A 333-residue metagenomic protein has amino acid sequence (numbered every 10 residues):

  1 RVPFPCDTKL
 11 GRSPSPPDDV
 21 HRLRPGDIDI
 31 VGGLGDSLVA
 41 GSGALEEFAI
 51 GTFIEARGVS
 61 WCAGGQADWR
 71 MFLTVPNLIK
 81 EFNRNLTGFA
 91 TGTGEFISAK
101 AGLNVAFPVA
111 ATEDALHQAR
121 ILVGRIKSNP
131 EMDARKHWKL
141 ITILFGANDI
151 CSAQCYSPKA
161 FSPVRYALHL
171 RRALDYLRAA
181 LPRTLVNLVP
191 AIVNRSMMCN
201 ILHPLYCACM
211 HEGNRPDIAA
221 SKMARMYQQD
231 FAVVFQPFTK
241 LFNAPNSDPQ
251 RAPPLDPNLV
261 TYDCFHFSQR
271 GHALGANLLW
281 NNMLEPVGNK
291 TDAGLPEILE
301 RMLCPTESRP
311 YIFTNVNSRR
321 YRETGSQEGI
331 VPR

Functional and structural regions predicted by a protein language model:
R1-G33, Y206-C207, H211-R333: Conserved catalytic region of serine esterases and O-acyltransferases that act on ester linkages in lipids
P16-G32, A119-R135, L174-R183: Short amphipathic alpha-helices and their capping/turn segments at secondary-structure boundaries
I30-S42, A101-A106, K139-F145, D149-C151 (+4 more regions): Structural recognition of the beta-strand scaffold that forms the well-ordered cores of secreted hydrolase catalytic
A40-S42, E47-A49, G88, A111-D114 (+7 more regions): Eukaryotic short linear interaction motifs
F48-L168, D175: Conserved SGNH/GDSL esterase-like catalytic core that processes O-acyl groups on lipids and polysaccharides
M71-N85, R172-L185, K222-V234: A structural motif corresponding to the C-terminal end of an alpha-helix and its immediate exit/capping segment
L86-I97, V186-L188, Q228, T291-A293: Surface-exposed patches in mature extracellular/periplasmic domains of secreted proteins
D149-V164, V193-A224, A244: Serine-dependent acyl-ester chemistry module
